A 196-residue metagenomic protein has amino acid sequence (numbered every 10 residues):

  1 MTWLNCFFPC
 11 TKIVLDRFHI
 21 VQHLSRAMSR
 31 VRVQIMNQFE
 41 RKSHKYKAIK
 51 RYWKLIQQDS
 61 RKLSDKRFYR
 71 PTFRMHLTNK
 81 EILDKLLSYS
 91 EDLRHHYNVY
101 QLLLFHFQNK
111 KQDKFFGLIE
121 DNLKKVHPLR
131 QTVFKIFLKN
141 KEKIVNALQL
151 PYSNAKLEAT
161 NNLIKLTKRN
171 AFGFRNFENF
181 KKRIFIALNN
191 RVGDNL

Functional and structural regions predicted by a protein language model:
M1-K12, F18-V21, S25, R41-L196: Acidic/histidine-rich catalytic cores and adjacent linkers of DNA breakage/strand-transfer/modification proteins
S25-M36: Short, surface-exposed amphipathic charged segments that create phosphate/polyanion-binding patches used for binding
